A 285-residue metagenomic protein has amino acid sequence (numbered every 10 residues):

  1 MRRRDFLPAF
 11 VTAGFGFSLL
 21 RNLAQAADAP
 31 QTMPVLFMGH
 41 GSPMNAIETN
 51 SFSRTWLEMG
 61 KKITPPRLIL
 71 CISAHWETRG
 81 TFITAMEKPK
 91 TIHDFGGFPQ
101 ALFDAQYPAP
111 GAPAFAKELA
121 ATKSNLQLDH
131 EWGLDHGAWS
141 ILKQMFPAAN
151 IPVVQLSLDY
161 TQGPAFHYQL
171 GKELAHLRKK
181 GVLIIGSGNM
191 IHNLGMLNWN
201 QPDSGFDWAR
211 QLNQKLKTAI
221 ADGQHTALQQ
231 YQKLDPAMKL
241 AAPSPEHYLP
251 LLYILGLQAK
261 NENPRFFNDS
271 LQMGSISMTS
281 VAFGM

Functional and structural regions predicted by a protein language model:
M1-N22: N-terminal secretory signal peptides and thylakoid transit peptides that target proteins across membranes
G14-L20, P30-Q31, K90, D129-S140: N-terminal short beta-loop-beta anion/metal-coordinating cradle
A26-K123: A short aromatic-anchored loop/beta-hairpin motif
P34-M38, L68-S73, L156, L177-M190 (+1 more regions): Beta-strand elements within well-structured catalytic alpha/beta cores of enzymes that handle phosphate/sulfate esters
F52-K62, A165-K180: Long, well-ordered alpha-helical scaffolding segments within enzyme catalytic domains, especially pronounced
L102-P110, D129, S157-P164, M238: Flexible, glycine/proline-enriched loop segments at strand-loop-helix junctions that form or flank small-ligand binding
F115-Y168: Internal, conserved structured core segments that host functional sites
I151-P152, Y160-Q162, A175-L183, M190-M285: Surface-exposed, charge/polar-rich loops and edge strands
